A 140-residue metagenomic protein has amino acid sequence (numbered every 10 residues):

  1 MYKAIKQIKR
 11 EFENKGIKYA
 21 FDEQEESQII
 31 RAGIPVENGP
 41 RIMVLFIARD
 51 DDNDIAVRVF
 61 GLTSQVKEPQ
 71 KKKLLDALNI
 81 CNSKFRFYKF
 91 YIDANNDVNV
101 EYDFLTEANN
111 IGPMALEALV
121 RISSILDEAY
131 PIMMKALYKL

Functional and structural regions predicted by a protein language model:
M1-M43: Charge-rich, low-complexity N-terminal segments
A20-S27, D50-D51, Y91-N96: Short, ordered beta-strand-loop transition motifs
I34-Q65: Long, continuous compositionally biased terminal/linker segments
R58-D97: Short, internal acidic amphipathic alpha-helical interface segments that mediate docking to partner proteins
V98-Y102: Short, aliphatic-rich beta-strand segments
T106-A118: A short acidic/glycine-rich loop-to-helix N-cap element
S124-E128: Mixed-charge, glycine-accented linear interaction segment located at domain edges/termini
M134-L140: Short, highly charged C-terminal tails/helix-capping segments
